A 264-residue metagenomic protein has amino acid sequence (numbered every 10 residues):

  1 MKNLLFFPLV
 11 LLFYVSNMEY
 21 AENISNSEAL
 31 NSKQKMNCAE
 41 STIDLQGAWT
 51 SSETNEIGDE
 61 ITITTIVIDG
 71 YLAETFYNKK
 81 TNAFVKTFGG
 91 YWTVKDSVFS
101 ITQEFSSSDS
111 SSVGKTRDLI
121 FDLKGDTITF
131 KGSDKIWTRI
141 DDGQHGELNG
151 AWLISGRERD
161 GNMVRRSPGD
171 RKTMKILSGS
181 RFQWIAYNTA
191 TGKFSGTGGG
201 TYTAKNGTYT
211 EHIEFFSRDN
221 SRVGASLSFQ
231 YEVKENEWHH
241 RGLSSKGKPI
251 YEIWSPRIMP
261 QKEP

Functional and structural regions predicted by a protein language model:
M1-L5: Positively charged n-region of N-terminal signal peptides that target proteins for export
F7-V15: Bacterial N-terminal signal peptides
S16-Y91, V98-T197, T210-P264: Lipid interaction determinants
G199-A204: Beta-propeller blade signature
